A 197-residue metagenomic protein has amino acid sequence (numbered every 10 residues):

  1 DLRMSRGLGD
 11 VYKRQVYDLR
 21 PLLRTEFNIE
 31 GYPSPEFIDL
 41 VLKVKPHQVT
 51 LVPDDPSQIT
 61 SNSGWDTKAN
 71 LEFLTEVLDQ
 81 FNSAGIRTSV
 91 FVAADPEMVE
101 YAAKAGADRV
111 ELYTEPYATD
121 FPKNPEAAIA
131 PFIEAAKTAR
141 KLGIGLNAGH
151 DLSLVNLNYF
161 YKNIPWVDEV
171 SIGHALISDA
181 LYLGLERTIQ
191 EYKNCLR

Functional and structural regions predicted by a protein language model:
D1-Y12: Single conserved hydrophobic/aromatic residue that forms the stacking wall/gate of nucleotide- or nucleobase-binding
K13-P35, A69-S89, A127-A148, Y192 (+1 more regions): Alpha-helix-loop-beta-strand connector modules within alpha/beta enzyme cores
L22-R24, V44-V49, S83, K104-V110 (+1 more regions): Glycine-enriched alpha-helix->loop->beta-strand junction motifs that scaffold or abut catalytic
T25-G31, V49-L51, T88-V90, V110-L112 (+2 more regions): Hydrophobic faces of well-ordered beta-strands that scaffold small-molecule active sites in alpha/beta enzyme cores
P35-K43, D95-K104, L152-V167: Catalytic cores of alpha/beta
L51-Q58, R109-F121, W166-L185: Glycine-rich phosphate-binding active-site loops on the catalytic face of alpha/beta enzymes
S63, N124, D179-R197: C-terminal helical cap(s) of enzyme catalytic domains, especially alpha/beta-barrels
R87-A139: Histidine/lysine/aspartate-rich catalytic loop segments that bind and position anionic ligands
